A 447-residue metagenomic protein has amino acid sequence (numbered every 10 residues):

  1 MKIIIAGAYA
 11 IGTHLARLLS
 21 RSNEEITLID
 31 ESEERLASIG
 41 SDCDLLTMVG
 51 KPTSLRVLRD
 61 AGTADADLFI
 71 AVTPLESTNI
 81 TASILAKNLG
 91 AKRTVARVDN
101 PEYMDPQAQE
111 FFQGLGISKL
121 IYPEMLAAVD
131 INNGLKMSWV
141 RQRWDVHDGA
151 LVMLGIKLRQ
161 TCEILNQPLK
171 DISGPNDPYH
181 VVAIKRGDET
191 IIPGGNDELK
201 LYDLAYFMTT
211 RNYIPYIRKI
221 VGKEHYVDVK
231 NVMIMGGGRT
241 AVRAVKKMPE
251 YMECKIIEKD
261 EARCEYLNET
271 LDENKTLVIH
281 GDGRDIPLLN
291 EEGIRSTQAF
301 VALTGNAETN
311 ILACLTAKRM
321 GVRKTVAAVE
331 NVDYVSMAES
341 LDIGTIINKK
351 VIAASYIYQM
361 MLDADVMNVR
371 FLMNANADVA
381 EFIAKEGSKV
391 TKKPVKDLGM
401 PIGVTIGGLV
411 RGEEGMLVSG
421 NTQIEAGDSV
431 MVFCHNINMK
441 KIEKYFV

Functional and structural regions predicted by a protein language model:
M1-V447: Cytosolic regulatory regions of ion transport systems
